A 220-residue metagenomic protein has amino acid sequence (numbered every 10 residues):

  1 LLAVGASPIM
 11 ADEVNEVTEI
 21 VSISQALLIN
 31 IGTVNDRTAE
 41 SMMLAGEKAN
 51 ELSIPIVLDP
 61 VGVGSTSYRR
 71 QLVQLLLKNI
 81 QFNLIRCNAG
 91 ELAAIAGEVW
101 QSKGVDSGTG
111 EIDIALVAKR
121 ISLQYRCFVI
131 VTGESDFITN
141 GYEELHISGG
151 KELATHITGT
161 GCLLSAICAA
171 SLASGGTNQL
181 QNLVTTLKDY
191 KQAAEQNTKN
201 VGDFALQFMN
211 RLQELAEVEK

Functional and structural regions predicted by a protein language model:
L2-L58: Conserved N-terminal subdomain of the carbohydrate kinase-like
V34-R37, G62-T66, F137, A154: Short, small-residue-enriched loops and turns at beta-alpha junctions that line or gate enzyme active sites
T38-C87: Glycine/small-residue-rich loop that forms an oxyanion/phosphate-binding "nest" at active or ligand-binding sites
R69-E144: Conserved phosphate/ATP/ADP-binding segment of small-molecule kinases
A94, I157-K188: Short, small-residue alpha-helix embedded
L145-T158: Short pre-catalytic strand/loop immediately N-terminal to key active-site residues, enriched for Gly-Thr
T186, Y190-K220: Charged C-terminal helix
